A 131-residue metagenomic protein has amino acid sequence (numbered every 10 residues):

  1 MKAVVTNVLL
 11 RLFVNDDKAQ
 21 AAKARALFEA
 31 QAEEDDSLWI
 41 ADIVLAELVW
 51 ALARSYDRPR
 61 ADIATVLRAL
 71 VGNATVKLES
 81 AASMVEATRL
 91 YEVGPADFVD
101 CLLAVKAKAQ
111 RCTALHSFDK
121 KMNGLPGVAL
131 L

Functional and structural regions predicted by a protein language model:
M1-I40, S55-A61, R68: Short, well-structured N-terminal submotif of metal-dependent ribonuclease cores
V5, A41, A96-D97, D119-K120 (+1 more regions): Histidine- and aromatic-rich ligand-binding microenvironments
L9, L45, M122-N123: A generic structural signal for short hydrophobic patches within well-formed alpha-helices
E34-D35, N73, L125: Structured helix-beta-strand junction loops
A41-V44, S83: Short, conserved alpha-helical segments within structured domains
V49-A53, T88: Amphipathic alpha-helical segments within well-ordered protein domains
T75-A114: Active-site neighborhoods of divalent-metal-dependent phosphate/nucleic-acid chemistry enzymes
A104-L131: Acidic, PIN/NYN-like endoribonuclease modules and their adjacent C-terminal/linker elements
